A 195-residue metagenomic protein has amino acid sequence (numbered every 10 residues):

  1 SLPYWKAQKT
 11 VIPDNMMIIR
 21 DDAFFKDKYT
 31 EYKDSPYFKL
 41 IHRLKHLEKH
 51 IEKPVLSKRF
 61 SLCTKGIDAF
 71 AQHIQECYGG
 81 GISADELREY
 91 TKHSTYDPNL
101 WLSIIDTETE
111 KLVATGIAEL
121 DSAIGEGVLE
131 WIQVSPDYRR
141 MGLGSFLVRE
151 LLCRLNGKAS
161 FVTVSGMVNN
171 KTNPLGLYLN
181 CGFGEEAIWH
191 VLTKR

Functional and structural regions predicted by a protein language model:
S1-L56, H190-R195: Acyl-donor-binding surface of acyltransferase catalytic domains
S1-Y4, W131-V134, R140-R154, G176-N180: Conserved acetyl-CoA-binding loop-helix of GNAT-fold acetyltransferases
F24-D27, P174, Y178, F183: Conserved active-site tyrosine of GNAT-family acetyltransferases
I51-A84: Short amphipathic alpha-helix that is part of the acyltransferase structural core
I82-V134: A conserved beta-strand-loop-helix scaffold within acyl/acetyltransferase catalytic domains
L129, V162-G166: Conserved hydrophobic beta-strand within the GNAT/NAT acetyltransferase core sheet that lines the active-site cleft
V148, N170-P174, R195: Short glycine/proline-centered loop/turn elements that form peptide/ligand docking sites
